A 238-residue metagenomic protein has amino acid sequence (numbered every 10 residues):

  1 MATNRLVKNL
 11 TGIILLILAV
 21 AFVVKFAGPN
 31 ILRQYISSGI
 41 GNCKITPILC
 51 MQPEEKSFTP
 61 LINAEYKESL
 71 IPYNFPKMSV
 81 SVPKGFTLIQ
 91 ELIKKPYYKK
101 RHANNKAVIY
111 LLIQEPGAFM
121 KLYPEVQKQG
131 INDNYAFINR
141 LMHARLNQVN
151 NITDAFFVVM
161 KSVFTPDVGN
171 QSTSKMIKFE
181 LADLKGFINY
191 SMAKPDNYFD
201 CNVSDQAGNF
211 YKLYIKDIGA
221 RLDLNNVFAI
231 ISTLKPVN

Functional and structural regions predicted by a protein language model:
A2-A118, P195, Y214-N238: N-terminal targeting sequences that direct proteins away from the cytosol to non-cytosolic compartments
C43, I93-Y211: Conserved polar/disulfide-associated segments of primarily extracytoplasmic proteins
